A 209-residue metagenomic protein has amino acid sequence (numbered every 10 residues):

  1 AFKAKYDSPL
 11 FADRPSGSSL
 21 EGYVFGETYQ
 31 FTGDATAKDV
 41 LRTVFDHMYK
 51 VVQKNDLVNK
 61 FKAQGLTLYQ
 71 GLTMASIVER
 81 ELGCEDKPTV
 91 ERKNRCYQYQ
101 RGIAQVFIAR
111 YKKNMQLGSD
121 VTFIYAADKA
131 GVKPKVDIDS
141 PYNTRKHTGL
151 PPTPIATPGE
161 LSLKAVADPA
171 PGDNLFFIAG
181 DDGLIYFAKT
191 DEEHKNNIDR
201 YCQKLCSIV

Functional and structural regions predicted by a protein language model:
F2-V209: Bacterial extracytoplasmic/cell-wall-associated proteins, especially those involved in peptidoglycan
